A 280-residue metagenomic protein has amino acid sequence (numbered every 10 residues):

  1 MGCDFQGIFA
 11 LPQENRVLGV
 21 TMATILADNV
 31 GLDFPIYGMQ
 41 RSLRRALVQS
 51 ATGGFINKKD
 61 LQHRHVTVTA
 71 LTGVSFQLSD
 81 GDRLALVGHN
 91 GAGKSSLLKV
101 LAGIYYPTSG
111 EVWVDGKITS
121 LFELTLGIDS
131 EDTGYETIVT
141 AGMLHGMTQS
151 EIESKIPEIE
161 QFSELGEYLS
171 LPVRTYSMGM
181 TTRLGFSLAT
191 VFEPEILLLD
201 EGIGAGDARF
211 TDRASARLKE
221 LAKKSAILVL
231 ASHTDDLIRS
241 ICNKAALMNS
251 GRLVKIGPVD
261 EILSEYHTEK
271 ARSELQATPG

Functional and structural regions predicted by a protein language model:
G19-T69, S264-T278: Pre-NBD coupling/linker segments of ABC/ABC-like ATPases
T24-I36, D80-A85, A92-L144: ABC ATPase nucleotide-binding domain signature region
V48-I56, V139, E151-Y168, S187: Conserved ABC ATPase "signature" region
P172-G179: Conserved ABC ATPase signature
T190-E195, L199: A short, proline-enriched helix->beta-strand linker immediately N-terminal to the Walker B motif in ABC-type P-loop
T211-K224: Helical segment within the ABC ATPase nucleotide-binding domain
S232-H233: H-loop/switch region of ABC-family ATPase nucleotide-binding domains
I241-P258, Y266: H-loop (His-switch) and adjacent beta-strand-loop-beta switch element of ABC-type ATPase nucleotide-binding domains
